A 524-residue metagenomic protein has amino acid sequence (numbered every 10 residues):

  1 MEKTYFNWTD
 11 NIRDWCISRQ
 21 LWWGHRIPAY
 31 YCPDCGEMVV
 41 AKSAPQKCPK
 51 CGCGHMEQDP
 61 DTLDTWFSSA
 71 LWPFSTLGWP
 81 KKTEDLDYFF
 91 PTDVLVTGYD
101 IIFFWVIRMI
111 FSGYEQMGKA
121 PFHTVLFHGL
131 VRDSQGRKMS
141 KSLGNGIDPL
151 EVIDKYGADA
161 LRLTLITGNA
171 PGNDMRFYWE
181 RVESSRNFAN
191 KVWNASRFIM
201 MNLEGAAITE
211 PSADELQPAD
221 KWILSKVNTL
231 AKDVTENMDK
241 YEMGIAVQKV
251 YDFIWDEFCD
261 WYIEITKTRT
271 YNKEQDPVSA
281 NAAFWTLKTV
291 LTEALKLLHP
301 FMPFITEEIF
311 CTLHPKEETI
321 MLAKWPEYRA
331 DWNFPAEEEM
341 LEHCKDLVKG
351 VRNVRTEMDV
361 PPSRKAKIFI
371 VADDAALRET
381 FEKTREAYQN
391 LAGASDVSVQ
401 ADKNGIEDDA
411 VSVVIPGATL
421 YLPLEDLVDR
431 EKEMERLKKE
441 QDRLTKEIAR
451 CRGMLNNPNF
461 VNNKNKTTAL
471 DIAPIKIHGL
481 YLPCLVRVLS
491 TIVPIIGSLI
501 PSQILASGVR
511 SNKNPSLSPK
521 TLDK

Functional and structural regions predicted by a protein language model:
M1-E204, I223-T266, T270-Y271, W285-L298: Structured secondary-structure scaffolds
A29-C35, L126-V131, N169, Y178-S185 (+7 more regions): A glycine-rich phosphate-binding loop feature that marks nucleotide/adenosyl-phosphate handling sites
Q46, M56, D133, A206-T235 (+2 more regions): Acidic, turn-prone loop/beta-hairpin segments
F74, Y88, F104, L163 (+10 more regions): Feature representing long, continuous alpha-helical segments
N145-L150, D174-R181, Q275-S279, Y328-E339 (+1 more regions): Short beta-alpha connecting loops at secondary-structure transitions that line or flank enzyme active sites
T312-L470, K476: C-terminal low-complexity, glycine/proline- and small-hydrophobic-enriched intrinsically disordered tails that act as
P474-I477, L485: Intrinsic disorder/low-complexity segments
Y481-P494, S498-Q503, S507-T521: Low-acidity, Ser/Thr- and Arg-rich intrinsically disordered low-complexity segments
